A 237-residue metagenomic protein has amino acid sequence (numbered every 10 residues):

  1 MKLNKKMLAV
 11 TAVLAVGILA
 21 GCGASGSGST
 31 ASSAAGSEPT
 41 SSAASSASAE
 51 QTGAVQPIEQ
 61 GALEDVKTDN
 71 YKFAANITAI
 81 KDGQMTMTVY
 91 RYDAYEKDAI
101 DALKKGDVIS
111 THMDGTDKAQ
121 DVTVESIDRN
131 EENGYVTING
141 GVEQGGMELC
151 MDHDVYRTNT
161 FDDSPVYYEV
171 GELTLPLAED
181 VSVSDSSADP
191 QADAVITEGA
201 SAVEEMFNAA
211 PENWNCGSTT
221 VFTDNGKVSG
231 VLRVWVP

Functional and structural regions predicted by a protein language model:
M1-L3: N-terminal secretory signal peptides that target proteins for export/translocation
K5-A9, I18-T52: Bacterial lipoprotein signal-peptidase II cleavage site
S48-P237: Solvent-exposed hydroxyl-ligand-binding patches built from regularly spaced Ser/Thr and small hydrophobics
